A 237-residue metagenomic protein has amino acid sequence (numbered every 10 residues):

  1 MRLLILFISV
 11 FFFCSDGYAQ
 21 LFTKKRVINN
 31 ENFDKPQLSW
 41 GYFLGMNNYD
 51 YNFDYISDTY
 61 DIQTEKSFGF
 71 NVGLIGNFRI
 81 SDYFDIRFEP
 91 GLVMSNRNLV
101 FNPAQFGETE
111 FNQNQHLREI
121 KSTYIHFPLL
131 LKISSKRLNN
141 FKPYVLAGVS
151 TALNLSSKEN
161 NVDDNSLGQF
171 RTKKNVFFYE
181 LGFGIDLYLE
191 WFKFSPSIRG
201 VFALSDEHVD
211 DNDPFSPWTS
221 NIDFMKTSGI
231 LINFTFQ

Functional and structural regions predicted by a protein language model:
M1-D34: Cleavable N-terminal export/targeting peptides
K25, N29-N30, D34-L38, M46-N52 (+2 more regions): Gram-negative (and chloroplast) outer-membrane scaffold detector with strong preference for beta-barrel transmembrane
V27-I28, D58-I62, N112-R118, N165-R171 (+1 more regions): Extracellular loop and loop/strand-boundary signature of outer-membrane beta-barrel proteins
P36-L38, K66-F70, K121-F127, F141 (+2 more regions): Residues that define the transmembrane beta-barrel architecture of outer-membrane proteins
F43: Mature N-terminal segment immediately following signal peptide/propeptide cleavage in secreted/periplasmic
N47-N71, I75, K174: Surface-exposed strand-loop-strand hairpins of Gram-negative outer-membrane beta-barrel proteins
N52-T59, L99-Q105, S156-D164, E207-F215: Outer-membrane beta-barrel translocator domains and adjoining extracellular loop/strand segments of Gram-negative
V176, I185, L189-Q237: Predominantly the C-terminal beta-signal and adjacent terminal strand-loop region of outer-membrane beta-barrel
